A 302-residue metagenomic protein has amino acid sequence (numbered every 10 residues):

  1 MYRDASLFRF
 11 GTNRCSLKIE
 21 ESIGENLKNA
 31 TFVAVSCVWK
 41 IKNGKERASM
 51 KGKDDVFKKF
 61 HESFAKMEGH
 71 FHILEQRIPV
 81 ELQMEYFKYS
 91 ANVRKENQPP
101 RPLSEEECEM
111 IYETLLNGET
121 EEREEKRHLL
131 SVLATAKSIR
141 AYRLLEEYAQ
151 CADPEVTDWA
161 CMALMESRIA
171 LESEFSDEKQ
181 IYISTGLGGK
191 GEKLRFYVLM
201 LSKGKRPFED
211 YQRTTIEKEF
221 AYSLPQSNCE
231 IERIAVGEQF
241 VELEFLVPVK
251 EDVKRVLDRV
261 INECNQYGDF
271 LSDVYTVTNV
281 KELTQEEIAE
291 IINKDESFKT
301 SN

Functional and structural regions predicted by a protein language model:
M50-R127: Extended repeat-based scaffolds of very large eukaryotic assembly and lipid-transport proteins
H70-L74, S104-L116, S138-Q150, S173-E178: Amphipathic alpha-helical scaffolding segments comprising HEAT/armadillo-like alpha-solenoid repeats
E85-P102, E125-K137, E147, D158-A170: Structural detector for internal amphipathic alpha-helices that build alpha-solenoid repeat scaffolds
E121-E125, A141, E155-V156: Positions within the helices of HEAT/ARM-like alpha-solenoid repeats
P154-C229: Long, charge-patterned amphipathic interaction tracts in eukaryotic proteins
Q226-Q285: Short, intrinsically disordered low-complexity segments
